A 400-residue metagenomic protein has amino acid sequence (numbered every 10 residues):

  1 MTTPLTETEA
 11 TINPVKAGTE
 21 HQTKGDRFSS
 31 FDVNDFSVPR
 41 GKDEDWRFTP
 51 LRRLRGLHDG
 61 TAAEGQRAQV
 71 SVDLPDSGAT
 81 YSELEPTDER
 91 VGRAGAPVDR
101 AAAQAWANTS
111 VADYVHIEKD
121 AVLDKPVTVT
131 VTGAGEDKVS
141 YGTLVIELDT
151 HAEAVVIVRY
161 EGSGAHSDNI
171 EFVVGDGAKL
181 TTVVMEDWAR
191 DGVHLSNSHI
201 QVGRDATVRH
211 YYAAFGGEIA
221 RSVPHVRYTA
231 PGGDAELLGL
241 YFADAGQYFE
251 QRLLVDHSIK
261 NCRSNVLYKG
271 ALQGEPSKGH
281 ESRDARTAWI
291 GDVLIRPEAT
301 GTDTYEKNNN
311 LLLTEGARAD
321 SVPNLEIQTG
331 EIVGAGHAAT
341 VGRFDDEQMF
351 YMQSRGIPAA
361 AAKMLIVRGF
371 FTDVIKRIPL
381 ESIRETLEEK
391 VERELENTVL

Functional and structural regions predicted by a protein language model:
M1-D113, E118, V122-L123, V127-V129: N-terminal amphipathic, basic helical "cap/leader" segment at the start of enzyme domains
K24-R27, D35, Y305-E306, D346 (+1 more regions): Generic hydrophobic-segment detector
R93-I357, F371, I375-I378, S382-L400: Conserved beta-strand/loop scaffold segments within soluble protein domains that form the structured core and edges
